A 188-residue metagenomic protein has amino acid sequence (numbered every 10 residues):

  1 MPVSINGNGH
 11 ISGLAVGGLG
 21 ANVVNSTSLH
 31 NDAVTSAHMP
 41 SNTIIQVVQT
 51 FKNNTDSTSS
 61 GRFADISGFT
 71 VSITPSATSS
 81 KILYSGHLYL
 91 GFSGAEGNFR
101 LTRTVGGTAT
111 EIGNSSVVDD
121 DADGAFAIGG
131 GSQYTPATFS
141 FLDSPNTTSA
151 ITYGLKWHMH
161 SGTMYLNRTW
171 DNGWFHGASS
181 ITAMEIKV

Functional and structural regions predicted by a protein language model:
M1-S67: Fibrous stalk/shaft segments of extracellular and virion attachment machinery
F51, S59-R62, F69, T74-K81 (+2 more regions): Terminal beta-strand-rich extracellular "head" domains that mediate receptor/glycan or other ligand binding
